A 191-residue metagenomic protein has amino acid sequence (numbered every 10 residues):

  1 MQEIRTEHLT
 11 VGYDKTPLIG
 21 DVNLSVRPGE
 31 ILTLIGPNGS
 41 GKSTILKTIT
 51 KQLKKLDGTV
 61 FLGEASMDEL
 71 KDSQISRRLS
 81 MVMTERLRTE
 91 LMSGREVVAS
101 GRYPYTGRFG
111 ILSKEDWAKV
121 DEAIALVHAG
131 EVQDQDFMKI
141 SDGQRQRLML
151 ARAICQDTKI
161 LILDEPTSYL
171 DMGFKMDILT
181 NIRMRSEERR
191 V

Functional and structural regions predicted by a protein language model:
I4, I19-D21: Conserved structural motif at the start of ABC-family nucleotide-binding domains
I35-P37: The feature captures the beta-strand-to-loop junction immediately N-terminal to the Walker
T50: Helix-to-loop junction immediately C-terminal to a conserved catalytic motif
G58-S66, I75: Conserved ABC transporter NBD signature motif
A99, K114-V132, D157: Conserved ABC ATPase "signature" region
G110-I111, D136-I140, Q144: Conserved ABC ATPase signature
L161-E165: Catalytic Walker B motif of ABC-type/P-loop ATPase nucleotide-binding domains
